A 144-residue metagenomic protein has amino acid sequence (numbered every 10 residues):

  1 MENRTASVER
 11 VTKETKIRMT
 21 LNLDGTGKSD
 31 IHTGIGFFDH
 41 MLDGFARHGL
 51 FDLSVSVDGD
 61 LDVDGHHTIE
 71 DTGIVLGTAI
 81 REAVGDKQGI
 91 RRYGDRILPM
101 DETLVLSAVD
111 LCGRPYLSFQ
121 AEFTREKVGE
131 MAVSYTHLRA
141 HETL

Functional and structural regions predicted by a protein language model:
E2-H32: N-terminal, positively charged regions that mediate nucleic acid binding
N3-A6, R91-D95: Glycine-rich, charged/polar anion/phosphate-binding loops that engage phosphate groups from diverse ligands
R10, K28-I31, G36-D58, D62-K87 (+4 more regions): Charged, alpha-helix-forming regions
E14, E70, E142: Acidic-residue sensor for enzyme active/binding pockets
H137-L144: Single conserved hydrophobic/aromatic residue that forms the stacking wall/gate of nucleotide- or nucleobase-binding
